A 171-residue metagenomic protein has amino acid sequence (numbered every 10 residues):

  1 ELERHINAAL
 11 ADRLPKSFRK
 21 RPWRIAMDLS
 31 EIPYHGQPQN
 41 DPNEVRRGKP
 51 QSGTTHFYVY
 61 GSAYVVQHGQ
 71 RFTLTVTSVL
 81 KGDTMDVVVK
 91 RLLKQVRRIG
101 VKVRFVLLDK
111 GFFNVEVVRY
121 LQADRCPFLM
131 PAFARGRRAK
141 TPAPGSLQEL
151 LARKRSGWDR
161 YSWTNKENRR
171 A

Functional and structural regions predicted by a protein language model:
E1-V66: Active-site-proximal, Lys/Arg-enriched surface segment that forms a nucleic-acid-binding/basic interface patch
I25, V106-L107: Residue-level marker for buried hydrophobic side chains located in beta-strands that build the well-ordered beta-sheet
G36-P38, N114-L121, A139-A143: A short acidic (Asp/Glu
V45-K102: Electropositive, glycine- and tryptophan-enriched low-complexity nucleic-acid-binding patches
V65, V76-S78, K110, M130-F133 (+1 more regions): Short, structured patches in soluble enzyme cores that scaffold and shape functional sites
K94, R98, V118-P127: Short, surface-exposed basic-aromatic patches at helix termini and helix-loop junctions that form
L107-V115, A134-R137: Acidic, metal-coordinating catalytic cores used for nucleic-acid/nucleotide bond scission and strand-transfer chemistry
D124-A171: An anionic, glycine-rich sequence signature occurring as long contiguous blocks
